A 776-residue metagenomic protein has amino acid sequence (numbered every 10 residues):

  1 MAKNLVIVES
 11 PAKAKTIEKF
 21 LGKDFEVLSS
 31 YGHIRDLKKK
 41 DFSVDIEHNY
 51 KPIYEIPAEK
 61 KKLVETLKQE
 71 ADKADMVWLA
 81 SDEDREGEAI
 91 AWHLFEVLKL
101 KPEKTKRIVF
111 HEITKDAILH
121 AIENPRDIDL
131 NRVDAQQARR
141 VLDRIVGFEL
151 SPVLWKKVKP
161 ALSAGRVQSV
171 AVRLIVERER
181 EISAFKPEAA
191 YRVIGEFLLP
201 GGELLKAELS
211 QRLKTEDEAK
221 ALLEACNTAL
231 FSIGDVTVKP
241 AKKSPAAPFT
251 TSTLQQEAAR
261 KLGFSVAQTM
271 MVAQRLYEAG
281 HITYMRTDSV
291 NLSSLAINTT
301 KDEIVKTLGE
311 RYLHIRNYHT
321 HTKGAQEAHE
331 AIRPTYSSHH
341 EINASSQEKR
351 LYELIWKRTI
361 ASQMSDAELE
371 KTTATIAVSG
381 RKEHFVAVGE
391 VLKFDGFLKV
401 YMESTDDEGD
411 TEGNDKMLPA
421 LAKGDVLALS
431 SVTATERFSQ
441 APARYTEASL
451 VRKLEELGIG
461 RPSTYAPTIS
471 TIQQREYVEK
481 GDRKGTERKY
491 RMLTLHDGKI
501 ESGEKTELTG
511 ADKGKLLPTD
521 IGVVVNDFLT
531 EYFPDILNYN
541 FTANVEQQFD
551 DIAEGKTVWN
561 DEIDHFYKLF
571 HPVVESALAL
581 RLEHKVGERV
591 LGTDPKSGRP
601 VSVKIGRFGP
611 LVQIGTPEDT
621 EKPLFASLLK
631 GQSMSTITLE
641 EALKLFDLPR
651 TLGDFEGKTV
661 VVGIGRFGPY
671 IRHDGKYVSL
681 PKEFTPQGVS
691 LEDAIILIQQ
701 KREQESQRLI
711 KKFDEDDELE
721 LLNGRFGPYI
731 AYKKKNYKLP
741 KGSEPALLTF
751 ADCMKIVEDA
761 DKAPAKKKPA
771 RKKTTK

Functional and structural regions predicted by a protein language model:
M1-R140, V146-L150, S210, K220 (+2 more regions): Intrinsically disordered, low-complexity regulatory segments
A2-L5, T16, F25, I128 (+3 more regions): Basic, low-complexity terminal or inter-domain segments flanking catalytic cores
P52-P57, K261, L457-G458: Flexible beta-alpha connector loops of hexameric P-loop NTPases
S81-E83, Q256-A258, R286: Short glycine-centered, acidic/aromatic-flanked micro-motifs in structured strand/loop junctions that mark active-site
I113, A117-F197, D235-K242: C-terminal or mid-to-C-terminal helical accessory/interaction module adjacent to the motor/catalytic core
K214-P248, Q255, A422-V426, T433-T435 (+2 more regions): Metal- or metallocofactor-binding catalytic centers and their adjacent structured scaffolds across diverse enzyme
Q255-E257, K261-Q268: A conserved hydrophobic secondary-structure block that centers on an alpha-helix together with its immediately flanking
